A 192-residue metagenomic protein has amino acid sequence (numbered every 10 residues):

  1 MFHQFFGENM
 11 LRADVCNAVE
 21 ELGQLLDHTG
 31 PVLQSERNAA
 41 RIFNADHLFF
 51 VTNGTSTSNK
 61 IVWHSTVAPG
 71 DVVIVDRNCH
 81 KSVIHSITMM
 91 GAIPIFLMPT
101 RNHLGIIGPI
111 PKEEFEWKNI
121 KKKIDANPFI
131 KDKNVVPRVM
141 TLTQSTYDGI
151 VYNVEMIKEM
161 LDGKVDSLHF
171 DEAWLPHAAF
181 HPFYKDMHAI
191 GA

Functional and structural regions predicted by a protein language model:
F5-T57: Conserved N-terminal alpha-helix of the aminotransferase class I/II PLP-enzyme fold
D27, N38-I42, T55-A192: Conserved PLP-enzyme active-site core in the AAT-like
